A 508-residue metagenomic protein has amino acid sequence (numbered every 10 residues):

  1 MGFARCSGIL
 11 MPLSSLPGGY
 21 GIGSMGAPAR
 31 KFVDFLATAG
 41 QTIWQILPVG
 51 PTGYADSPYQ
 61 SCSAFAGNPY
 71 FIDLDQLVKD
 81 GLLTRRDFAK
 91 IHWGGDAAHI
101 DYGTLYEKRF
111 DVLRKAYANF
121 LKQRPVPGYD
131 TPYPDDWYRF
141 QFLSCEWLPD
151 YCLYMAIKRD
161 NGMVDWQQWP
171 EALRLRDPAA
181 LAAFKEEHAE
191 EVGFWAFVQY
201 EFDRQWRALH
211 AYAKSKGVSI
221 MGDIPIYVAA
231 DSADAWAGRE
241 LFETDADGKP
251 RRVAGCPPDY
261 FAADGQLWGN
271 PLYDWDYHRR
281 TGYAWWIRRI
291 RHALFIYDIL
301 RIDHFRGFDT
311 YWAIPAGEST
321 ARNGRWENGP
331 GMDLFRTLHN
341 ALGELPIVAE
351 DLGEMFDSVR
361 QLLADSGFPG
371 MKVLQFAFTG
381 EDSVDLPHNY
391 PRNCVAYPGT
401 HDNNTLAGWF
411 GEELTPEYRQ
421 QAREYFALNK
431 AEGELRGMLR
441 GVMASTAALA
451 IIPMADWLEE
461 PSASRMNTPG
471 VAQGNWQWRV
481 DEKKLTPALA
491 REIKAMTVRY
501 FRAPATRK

Functional and structural regions predicted by a protein language model:
M1-R5, L10-T38, V198: Asp/Glu-centered strand-loop micro-motifs enriched in Gly/Pro and often flanked by an aromatic residue
M1-R5, P12, D56-Q199, D203 (+4 more regions): Alpha-amylase-like alpha-glycosidases and glucanotransferases acting on alpha-linked glucans and related
G2, A27-T52, F295-Y297, V442: Catalytic domains of carbohydrate-active enzymes, especially glycoside hydrolases
A27-D34, R204-Y212, W286-R288, E434-M438: Short alpha-helical segments and helix-capping/turn motifs at coil-helix boundaries
A37, W206-K214, H339, L363-A364: Surface-exposed amphipathic alpha-helices with a cationic face
L47, S219-M221, P225, I299 (+1 more regions): Outer-envelope exported proteins of Gram-negative bacteria
W195-V228: Conserved, well-ordered alpha-helix/loop/beta-strand core segments that scaffold catalytic motifs
E460-K508: In a subset of proteins, long, contiguous C-terminal domains/tails are tracked
